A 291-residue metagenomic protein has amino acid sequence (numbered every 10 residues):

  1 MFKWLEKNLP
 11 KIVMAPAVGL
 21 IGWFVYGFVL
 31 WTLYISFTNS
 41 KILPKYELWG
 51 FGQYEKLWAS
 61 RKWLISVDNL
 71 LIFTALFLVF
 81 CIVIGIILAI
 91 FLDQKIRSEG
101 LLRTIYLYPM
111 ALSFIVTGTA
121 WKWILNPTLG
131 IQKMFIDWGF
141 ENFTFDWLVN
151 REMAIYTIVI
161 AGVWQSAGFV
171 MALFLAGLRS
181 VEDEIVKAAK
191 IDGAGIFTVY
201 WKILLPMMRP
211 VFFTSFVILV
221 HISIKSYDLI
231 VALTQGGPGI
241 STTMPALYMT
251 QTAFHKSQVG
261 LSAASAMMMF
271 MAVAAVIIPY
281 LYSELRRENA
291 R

Functional and structural regions predicted by a protein language model:
F2-R291: A structural signal for multi-pass alpha-helical bundles of membrane permease subunits that mediate small-molecule
